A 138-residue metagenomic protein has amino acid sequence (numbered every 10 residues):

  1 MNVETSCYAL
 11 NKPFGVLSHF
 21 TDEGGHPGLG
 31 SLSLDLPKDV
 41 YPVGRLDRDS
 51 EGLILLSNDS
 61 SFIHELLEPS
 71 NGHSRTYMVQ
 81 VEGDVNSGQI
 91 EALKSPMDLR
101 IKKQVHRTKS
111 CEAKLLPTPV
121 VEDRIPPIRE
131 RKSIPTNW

Functional and structural regions predicted by a protein language model:
M1-W138: RNA pseudouridine synthases
